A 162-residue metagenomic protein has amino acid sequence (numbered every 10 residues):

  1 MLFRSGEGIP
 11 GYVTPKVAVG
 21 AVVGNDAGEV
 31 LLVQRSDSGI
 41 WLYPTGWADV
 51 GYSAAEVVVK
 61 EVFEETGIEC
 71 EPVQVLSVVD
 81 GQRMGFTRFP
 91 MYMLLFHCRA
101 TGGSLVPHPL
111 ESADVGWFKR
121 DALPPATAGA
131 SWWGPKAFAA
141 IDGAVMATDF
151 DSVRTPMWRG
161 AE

Functional and structural regions predicted by a protein language model:
M1-G20: Acidic, metal-coordinating catalytic segment for phosphate/diphosphate chemistry, firing primarily on the Nudix
S5-I9, S77-M84: Short, solvent-exposed loop/turn elements at beta->coil junctions and helix N-caps that rim active or binding pockets
T14-V19, S38, M91-M93: Short connector loops at helix/strand junctions that flank enzyme active sites, especially segments positioning acidic
A21, P72-V75: Generic preference for hydrophobic
V23-D26, C98-A100: Active-site beta-strand termini and strand-to-loop segments that position acidic
N25-E64: Conserved Nudix-box catalytic region and its N-terminal flanking loop in Nudix hydrolases and closely related
A48-P72, V79-K136, P156-E162: Unchanged
I141-E162: Acidic/histidine-enriched, glycine/proline-rich intrinsically disordered or flexible terminal extensions
